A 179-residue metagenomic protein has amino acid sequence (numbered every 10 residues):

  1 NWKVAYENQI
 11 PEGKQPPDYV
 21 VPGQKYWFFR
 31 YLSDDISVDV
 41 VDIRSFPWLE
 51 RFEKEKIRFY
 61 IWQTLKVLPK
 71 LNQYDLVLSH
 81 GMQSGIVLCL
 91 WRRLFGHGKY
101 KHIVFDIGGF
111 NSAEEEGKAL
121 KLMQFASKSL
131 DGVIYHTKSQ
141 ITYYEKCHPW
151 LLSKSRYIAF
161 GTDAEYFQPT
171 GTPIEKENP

Functional and structural regions predicted by a protein language model:
N1-S45, N72-D75: N-terminal subdomain of nucleotide-sugar transferases
V41-W62, S79: A short, charged, and often flexible helix/loop element on the N-terminal side of the glycosyltransferase catalytic
I57-W62, K101, I107-A126, A164-Y166: Nucleotide-sugar donor phosphate/pyrophosphate-binding loop at the beta->alpha transition of glycosyltransferases
T64-G85, I103: Short N-terminal targeting/anchoring amphipathic segment
L65-Q73, H97, A113-V133: Membrane-proximal helix-turn-helix segments that form the acceptor-binding/catalytic region of lipid-linked
L76-S79, R93-N111, I134: Active-site proximal beta-strand in glycosyltransferases
D131-S153: A short, active-site helix/loop in glycosyltransferases that binds the activated sugar's phosphate group
E145-K146, R156-E177: Acidic anion/phosphate-binding donor-loop and adjacent secondary structure in glycosyltransferase catalytic cores
